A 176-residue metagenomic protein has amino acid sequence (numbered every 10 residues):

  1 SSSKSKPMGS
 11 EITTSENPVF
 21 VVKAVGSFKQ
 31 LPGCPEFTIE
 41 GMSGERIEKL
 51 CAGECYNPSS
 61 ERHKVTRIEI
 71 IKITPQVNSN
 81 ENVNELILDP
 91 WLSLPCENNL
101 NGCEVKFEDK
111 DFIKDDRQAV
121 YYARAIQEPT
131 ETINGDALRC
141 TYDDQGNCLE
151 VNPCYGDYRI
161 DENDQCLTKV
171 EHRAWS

Functional and structural regions predicted by a protein language model:
S1-S176: C-terminal functional module detector
